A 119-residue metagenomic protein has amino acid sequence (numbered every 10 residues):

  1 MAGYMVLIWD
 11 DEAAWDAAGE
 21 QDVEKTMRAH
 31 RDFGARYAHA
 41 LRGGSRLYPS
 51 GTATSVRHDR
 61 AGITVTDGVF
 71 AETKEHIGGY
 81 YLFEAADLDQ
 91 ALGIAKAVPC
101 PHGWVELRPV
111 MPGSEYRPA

Functional and structural regions predicted by a protein language model:
M1-A119: Conserved, structured core segments of small domains
